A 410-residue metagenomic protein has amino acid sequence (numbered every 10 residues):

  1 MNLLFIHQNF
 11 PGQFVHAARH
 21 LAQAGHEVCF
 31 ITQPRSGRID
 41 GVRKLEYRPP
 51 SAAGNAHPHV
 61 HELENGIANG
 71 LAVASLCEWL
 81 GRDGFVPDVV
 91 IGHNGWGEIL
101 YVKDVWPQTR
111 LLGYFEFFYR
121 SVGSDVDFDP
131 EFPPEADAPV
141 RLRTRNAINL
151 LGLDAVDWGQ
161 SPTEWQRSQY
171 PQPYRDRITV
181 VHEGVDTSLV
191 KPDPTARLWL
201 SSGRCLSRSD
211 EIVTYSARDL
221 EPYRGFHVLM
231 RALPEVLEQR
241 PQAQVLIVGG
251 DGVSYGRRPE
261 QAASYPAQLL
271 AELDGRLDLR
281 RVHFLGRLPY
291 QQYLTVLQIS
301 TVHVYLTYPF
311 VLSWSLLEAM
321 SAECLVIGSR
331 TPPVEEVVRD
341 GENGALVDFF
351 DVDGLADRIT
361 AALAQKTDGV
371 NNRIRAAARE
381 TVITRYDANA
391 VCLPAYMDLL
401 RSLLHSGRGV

Functional and structural regions predicted by a protein language model:
M1-L45, Q160, R408: N-terminal subdomain of nucleotide-sugar transferases
S51-V60, Q108-A147, S188-T195, G250-A262 (+1 more regions): Acceptor-binding helix/loop patch of EC 2.4 sugar-transfer enzymes, predominantly nucleotide-sugar-dependent
A68, N372-H405: A charged, aromatic-enriched C-terminal amphipathic alpha-helix characteristic of glycosyltransferases across folds
Q160, S201-R224, M230-E235, V245-L246: Conserved donor-binding/catalytic core segment of Leloir-type glycosyltransferases
V253, R257-R287, Q291: Nucleotide-activated donor-binding/catalytic signature segment of Leloir-type glycosyltransferases, i.e., the conserved
Y308: Aromatic "clamp/platform" in nucleotide-sugar-dependent glycosyltransferases that forms part of the donor/acceptor
L325-G328: Short hydrophobic beta-strand element within catalytic cores of glycosyltransferases and related nucleotide-activated
D340-G341, A345-V352, A361-T367: Conserved acidic donor-binding segment of nucleotide-sugar-dependent glycosyltransferases
